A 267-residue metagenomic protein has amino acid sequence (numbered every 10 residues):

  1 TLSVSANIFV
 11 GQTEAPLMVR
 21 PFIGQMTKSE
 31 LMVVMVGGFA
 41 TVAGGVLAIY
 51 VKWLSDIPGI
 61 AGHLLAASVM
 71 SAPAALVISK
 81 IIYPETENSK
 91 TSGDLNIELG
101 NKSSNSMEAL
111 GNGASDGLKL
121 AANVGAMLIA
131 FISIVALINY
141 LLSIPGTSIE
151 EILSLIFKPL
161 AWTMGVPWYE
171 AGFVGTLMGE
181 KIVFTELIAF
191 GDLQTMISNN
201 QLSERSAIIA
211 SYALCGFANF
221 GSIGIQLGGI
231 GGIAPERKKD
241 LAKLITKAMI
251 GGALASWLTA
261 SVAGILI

Functional and structural regions predicted by a protein language model:
T1-L54, S106, G175-V262: Alpha-helical membrane segments and immediately flanking helix-loop junctions that form or couple to the substrate/ion
Q25-M26, L54, I81-S89, L141-P145 (+2 more regions): Membrane-interface elements of multi-pass transporters and channels
A40-K52, A67-Y83, M127-Y140, F157-L160 (+2 more regions): Hydrophobic core segments of alpha-helical transmembrane domains in multi-pass membrane transport and ion-translocation
I49-H63, K90-N96, I144-G146: Membrane-interfacial helix-loop-helix connectors in multipass membrane proteins
G62-I78, I208-C215: Alpha-helical transmembrane segments
V69-L118: Long, contiguous bundles of hydrophobic transmembrane helices that form the permeation core of multi-pass
N105-A121, S143-T147, A234-T246: Hydrophobic, small-residue-rich membrane helices and short re-entrant helix-turn-helix hairpins that build
S115-Q201: Transmembrane helical segments that form the transport core of multi-pass membrane transport proteins
